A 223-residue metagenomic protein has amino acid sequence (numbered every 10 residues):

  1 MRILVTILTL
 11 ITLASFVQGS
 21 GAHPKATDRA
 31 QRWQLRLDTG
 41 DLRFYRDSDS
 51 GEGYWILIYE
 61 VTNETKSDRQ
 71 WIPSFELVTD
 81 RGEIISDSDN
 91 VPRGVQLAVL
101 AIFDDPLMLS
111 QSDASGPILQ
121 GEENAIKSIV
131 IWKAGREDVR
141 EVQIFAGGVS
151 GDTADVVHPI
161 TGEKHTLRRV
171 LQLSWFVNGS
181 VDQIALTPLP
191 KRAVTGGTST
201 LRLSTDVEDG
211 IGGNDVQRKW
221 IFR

Functional and structural regions predicted by a protein language model:
V5-S15: Bacterial N-terminal signal peptides
F16-A22: Sec/Tat signal peptide C-region and signal peptidase I cleavage site
H23-E52: Low-complexity, acidic Ser/Thr/Pro/Gly-rich terminal tails and inter-domain linkers that flank the onset of structured
E52-I58: Short, solvent-exposed loop/turn segments enriched in Ser/Thr/Gly
T62-G121, D155-P190, L201-R223: The feature marks short-to-medium sequence segments in extracytoplasmic or secretory-pathway proteins
L119-V130, R140-V142: Short Pro-Gly-centered flexible turn/kink motifs
A134-H158: Short, surface-exposed ligand- or partner-binding patches at beta-edge/loop junctions that are enriched in aromatics
